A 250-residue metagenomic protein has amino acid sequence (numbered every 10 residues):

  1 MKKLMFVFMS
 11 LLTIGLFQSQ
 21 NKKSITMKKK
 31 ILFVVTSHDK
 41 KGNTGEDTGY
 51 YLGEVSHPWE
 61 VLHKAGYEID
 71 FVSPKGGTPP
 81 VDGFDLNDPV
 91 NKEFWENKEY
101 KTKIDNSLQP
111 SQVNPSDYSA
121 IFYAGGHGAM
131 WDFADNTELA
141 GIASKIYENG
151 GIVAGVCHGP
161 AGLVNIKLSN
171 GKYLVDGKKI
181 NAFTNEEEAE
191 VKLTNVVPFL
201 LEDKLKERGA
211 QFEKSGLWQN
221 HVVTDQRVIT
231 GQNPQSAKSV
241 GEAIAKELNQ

Functional and structural regions predicted by a protein language model:
L4-L12: Sec-dependent N-terminal signal peptides
G15, Q20-N149, A161-Q250: Extended, subdomain-level signal for the structured scaffold at the beginning of enzyme domains
G150-A154: Conserved, well-structured core segments that form or line functional sites
C157-G159: Catalytic nucleophile serine of serine hydrolases, specifically the conserved "nucleophile elbow" pentapeptide
